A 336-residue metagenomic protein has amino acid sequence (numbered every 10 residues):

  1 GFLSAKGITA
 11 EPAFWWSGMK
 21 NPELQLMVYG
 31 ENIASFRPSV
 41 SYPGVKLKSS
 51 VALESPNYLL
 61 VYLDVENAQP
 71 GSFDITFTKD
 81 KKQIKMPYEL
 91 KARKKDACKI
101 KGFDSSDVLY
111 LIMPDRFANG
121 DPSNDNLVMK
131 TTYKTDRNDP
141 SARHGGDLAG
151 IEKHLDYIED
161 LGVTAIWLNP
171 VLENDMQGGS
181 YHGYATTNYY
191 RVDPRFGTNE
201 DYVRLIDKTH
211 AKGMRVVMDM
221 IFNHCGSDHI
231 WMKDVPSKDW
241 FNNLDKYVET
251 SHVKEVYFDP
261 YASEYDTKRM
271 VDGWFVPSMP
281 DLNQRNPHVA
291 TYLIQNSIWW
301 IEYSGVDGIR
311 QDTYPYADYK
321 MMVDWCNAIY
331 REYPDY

Functional and structural regions predicted by a protein language model:
L3-S35, A92-R93: Beta-strand/beta-sandwich contexts
W16, L90-L111, R116, G120: Low-complexity, Pro/Ser/Thr- and charge-rich linker/hinge segments at domain boundaries
K20-S72, T76-K81: Immunoglobulin-like IPT/TIG beta-sandwich domains and homologous Ig-like subdomains
M27-Y29, L60-D64, P87-K91, L111 (+1 more regions): Generic structural detector for well-ordered beta-strands
S72-I100: Non-catalytic propeptide/linker segments at domain boundaries
F117-I298, Y303, M322-Y336: Substrate-binding/active-site clefts of carbohydrate-active enzymes
V217-M218, G308-Y314: Short catalytic-loop micro-motif centered on adjacent basic/acidic residues
Y314-Y316, M322: Outer-membrane beta-barrel proteins
